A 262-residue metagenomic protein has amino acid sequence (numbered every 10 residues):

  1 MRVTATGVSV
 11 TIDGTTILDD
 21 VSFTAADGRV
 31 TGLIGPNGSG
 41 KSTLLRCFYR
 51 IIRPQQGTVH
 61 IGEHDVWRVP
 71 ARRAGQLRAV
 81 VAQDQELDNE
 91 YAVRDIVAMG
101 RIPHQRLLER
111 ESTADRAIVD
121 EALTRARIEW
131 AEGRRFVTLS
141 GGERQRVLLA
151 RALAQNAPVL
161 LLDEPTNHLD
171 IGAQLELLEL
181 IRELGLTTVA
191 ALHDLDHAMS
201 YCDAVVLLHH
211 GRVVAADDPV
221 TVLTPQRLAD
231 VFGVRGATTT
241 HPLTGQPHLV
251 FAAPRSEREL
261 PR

Functional and structural regions predicted by a protein language model:
V3-A5, I17-D20: Conserved structural motif at the start of ABC-family nucleotide-binding domains
I34-P36: The feature captures the beta-strand-to-loop junction immediately N-terminal to the Walker
Y49: Helix-to-loop junction immediately C-terminal to a conserved catalytic motif
G57-R68: Conserved ABC transporter NBD signature motif
A98, T113-A131: Conserved ABC ATPase "signature" region
L160-E164, L169: Catalytic Walker B motif of ABC-type/P-loop ATPase nucleotide-binding domains
P225, A229-R262: ABC ATPase nucleotide-binding domains
